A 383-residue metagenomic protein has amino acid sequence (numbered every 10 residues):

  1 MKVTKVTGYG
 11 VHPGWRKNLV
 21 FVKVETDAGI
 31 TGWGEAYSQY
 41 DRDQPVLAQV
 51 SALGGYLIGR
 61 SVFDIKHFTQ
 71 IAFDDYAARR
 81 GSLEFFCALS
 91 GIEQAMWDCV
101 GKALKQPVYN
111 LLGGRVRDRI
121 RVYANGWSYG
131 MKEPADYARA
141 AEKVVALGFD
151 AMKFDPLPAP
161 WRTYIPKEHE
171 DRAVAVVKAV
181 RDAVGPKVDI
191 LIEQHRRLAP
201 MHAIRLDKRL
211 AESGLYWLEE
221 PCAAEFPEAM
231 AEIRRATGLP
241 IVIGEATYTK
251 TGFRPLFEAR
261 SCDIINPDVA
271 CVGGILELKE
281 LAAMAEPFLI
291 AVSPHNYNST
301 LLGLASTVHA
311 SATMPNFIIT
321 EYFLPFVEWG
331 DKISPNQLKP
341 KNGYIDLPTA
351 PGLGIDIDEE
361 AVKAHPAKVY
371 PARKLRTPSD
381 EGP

Functional and structural regions predicted by a protein language model:
M1-W33, Y37-S38, F326-D331, A372 (+1 more regions): Structured beta-strand/loop patches that form or line metal/cofactor-binding pockets in enzymes
V3, G29, L53, I92 (+8 more regions): Conserved, mostly hydrophobic/aromatic
G10-P13, E35-D43, L89, N125-Y129 (+1 more regions): Glycine-rich phosphate/pyrophosphate-binding beta-alpha loops
D27-L104: Metal- or metallocofactor-binding catalytic centers and their adjacent structured scaffolds across diverse enzyme
Q44, A48-L53, H67, K208 (+3 more regions): Shared catalytic-loop signature of beta/alpha-barrel
E93-G130: Glycine-rich, aromatic-flanked loop segments that form ligand/cofactor-binding clefts across common enzyme folds
R119, W127-T237: Metal-dependent enolase-superfamily TIM-barrel catalytic cores that perform enediolate-based chemistry
L353-P383: Extended hydrophobic packing segments that form well-structured cores
